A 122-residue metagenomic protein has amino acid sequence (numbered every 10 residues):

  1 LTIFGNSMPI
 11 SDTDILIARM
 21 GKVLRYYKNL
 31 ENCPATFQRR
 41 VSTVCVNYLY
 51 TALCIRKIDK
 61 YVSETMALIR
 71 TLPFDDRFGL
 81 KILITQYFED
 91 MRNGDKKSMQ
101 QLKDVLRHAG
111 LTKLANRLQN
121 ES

Functional and structural regions predicted by a protein language model:
L1-L30: Hydrophobic, aromatic-enriched interface-forming segments
R19-S122: C-terminal regulatory/effector modules of DNA-binding transcriptional regulators
